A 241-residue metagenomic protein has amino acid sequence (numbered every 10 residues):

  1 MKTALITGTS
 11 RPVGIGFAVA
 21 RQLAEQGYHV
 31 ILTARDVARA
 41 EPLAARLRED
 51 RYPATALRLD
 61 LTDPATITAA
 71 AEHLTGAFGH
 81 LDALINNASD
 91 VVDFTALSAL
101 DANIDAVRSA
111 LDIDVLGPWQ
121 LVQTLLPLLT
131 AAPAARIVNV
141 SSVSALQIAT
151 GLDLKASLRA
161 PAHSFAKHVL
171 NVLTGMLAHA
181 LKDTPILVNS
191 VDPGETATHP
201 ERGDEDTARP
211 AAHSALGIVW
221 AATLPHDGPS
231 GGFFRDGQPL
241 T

Functional and structural regions predicted by a protein language model:
M1-I31: Canonical Rossmann dinucleotide-binding motif of NAD(H)/NADP(H)-dependent dehydrogenases/reductases, specifically
G8-P12, D90-V92, L97-L111, T130-K182 (+1 more regions): Catalytic loop of short-chain dehydrogenase/reductase
Q26-P42: Conserved glycine-rich Rossmann-like NAD(P)H-binding loop of the short-chain dehydrogenase/reductase
V37-A38, R58-E72: The beta1-alpha1 cofactor-binding region of Rossmann-like NAD(H)/NADP(H)-dependent oxidoreductases
Y52-P53, H73-N86, V92-S98, N103 (+1 more regions): A glycine-rich helix->loop->beta "capping" turn within Rossmann-like NAD(P)(H)-dependent oxidoreductase domains
I85, L121-L125, L129, L173-T174 (+1 more regions): Hydrophobic positions on the long internal alpha-helix of Rossmann-like NAD(P)-dependent oxidoreductase domains
H168, M176, D183-T184, S190-V191 (+2 more regions): C-terminal helical subdomain
